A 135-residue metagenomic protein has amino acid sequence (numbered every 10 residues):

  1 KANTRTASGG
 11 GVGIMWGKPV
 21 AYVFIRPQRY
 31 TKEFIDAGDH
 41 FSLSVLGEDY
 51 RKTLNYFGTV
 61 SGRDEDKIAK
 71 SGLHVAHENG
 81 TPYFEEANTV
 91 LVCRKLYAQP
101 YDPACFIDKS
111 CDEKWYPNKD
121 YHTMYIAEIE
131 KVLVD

Functional and structural regions predicted by a protein language model:
K1-D135: Active-site-proximal mixed secondary-structure blocks
